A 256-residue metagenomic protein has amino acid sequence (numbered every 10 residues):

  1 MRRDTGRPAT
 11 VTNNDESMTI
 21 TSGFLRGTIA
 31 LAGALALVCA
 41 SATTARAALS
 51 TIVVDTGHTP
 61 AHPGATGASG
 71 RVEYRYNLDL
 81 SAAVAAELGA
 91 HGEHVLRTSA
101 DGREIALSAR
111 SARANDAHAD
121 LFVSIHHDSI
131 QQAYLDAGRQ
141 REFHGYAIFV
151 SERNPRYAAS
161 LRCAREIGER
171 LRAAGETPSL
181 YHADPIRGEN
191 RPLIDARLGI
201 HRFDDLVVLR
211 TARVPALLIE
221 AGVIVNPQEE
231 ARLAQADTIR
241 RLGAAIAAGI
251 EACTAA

Functional and structural regions predicted by a protein language model:
M1, F24, Y181-P185: Extended alpha-helical regions
M1-G23: N-terminal secretory signal peptides that target proteins for export/translocation
R2-D4, F24-A30, R113, L209: Hydrophobic residues within membrane-embedded alpha helices
T28-A40: Bacterial N-terminal signal peptides
A42-A47: Boundary at the C-terminal end of the N-terminal hydrophobic targeting segment
L49-T51, R75-A256: Active-site-proximal helix/loop segments of hydrolytic enzymes
S50-G70: Short glycine-rich His-centered loop
